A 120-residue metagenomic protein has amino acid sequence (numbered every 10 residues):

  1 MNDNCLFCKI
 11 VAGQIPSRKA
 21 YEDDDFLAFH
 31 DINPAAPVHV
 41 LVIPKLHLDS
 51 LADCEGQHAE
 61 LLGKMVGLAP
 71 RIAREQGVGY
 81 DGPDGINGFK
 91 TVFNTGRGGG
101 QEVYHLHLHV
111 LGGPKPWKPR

Functional and structural regions predicted by a protein language model:
M1-R120: HIT superfamily nucleotide-processing domains
